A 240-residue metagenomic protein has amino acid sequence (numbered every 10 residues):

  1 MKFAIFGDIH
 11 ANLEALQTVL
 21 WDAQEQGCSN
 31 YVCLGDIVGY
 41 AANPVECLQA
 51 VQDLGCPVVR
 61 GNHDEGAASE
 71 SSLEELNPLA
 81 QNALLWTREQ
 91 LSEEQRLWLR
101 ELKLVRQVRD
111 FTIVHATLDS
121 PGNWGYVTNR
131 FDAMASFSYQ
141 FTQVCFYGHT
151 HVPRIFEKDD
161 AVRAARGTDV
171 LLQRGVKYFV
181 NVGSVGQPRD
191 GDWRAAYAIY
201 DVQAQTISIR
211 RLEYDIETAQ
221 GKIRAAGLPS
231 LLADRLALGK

Functional and structural regions predicted by a protein language model:
K2-H10, D110-T117, F179-G183: Active-site-proximal beta-strand elements of phosphoester/diester hydrolases
K2-R96: Core catalytic region of metal-dependent phosphoesterases/phosphodiesterases, especially metallo-beta-lactamase-like
H10-A15, G39-A41, E65-A68, D119-P121 (+2 more regions): Active-site environment of divalent metal-dependent phosphoester hydrolases
G27, Q90-K158, K240: His/acidic metal-ligating clusters that form di-metal
V32, P57-V59, V114, F146 (+1 more regions): Hydrophobic/aromatic beta-strand patches that form the interior of the parallel beta-sheet core in alpha/beta enzyme
Q52-L54, S138-Y139, L172-R174, Y200: Short, conserved loop/helix-junction motifs that constitute active-site signature segments in enzyme catalytic cores
K158-K240: Acidic, His/Gly-rich catalytic cores of divalent-metal-dependent hydrolytic chemistry
